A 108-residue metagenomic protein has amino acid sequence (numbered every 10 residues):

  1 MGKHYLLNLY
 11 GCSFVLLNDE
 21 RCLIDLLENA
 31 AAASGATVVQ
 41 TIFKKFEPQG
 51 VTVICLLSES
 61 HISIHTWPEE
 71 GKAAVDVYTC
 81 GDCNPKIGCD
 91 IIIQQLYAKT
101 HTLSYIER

Functional and structural regions predicted by a protein language model:
M1-R108: Polybasic/polar functional segments that serve as interface/processing modules
